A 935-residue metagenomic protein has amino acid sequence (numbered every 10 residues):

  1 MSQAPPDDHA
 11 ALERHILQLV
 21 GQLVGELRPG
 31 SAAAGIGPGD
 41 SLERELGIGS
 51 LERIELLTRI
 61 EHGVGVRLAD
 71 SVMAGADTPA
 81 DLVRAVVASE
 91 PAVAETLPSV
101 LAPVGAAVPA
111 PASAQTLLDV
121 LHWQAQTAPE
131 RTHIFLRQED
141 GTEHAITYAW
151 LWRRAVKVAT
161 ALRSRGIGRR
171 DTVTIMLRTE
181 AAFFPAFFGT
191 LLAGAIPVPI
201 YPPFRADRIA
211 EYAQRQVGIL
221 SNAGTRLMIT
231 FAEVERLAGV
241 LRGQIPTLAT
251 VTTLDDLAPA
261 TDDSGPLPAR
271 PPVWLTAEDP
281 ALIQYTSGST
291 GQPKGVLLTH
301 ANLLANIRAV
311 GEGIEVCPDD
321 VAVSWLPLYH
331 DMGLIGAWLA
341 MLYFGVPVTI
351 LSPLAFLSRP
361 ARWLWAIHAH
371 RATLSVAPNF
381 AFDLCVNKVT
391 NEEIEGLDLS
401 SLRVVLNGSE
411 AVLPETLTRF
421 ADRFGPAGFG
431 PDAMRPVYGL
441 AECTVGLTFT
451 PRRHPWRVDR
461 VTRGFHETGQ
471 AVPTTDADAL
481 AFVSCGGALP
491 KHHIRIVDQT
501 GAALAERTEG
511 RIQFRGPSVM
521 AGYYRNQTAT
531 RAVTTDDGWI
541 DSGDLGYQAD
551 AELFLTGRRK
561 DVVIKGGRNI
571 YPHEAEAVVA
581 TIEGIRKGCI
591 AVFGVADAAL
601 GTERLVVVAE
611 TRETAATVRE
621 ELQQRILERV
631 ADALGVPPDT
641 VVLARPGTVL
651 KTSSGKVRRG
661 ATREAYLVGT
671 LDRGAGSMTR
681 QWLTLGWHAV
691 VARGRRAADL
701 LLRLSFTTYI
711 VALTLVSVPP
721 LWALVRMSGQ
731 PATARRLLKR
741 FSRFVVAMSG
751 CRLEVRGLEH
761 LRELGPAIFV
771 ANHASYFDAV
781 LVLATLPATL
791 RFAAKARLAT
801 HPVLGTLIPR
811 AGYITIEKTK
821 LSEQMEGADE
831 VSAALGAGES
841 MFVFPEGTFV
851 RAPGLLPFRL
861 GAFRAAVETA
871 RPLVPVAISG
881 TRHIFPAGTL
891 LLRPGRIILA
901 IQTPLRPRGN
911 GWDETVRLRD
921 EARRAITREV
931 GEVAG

Functional and structural regions predicted by a protein language model:
M1, L667, A697, L701 (+1 more regions): Non-catalytic C-terminal accessory region of glycerolipid acyltransferases and related lyso-lipid remodeling enzymes
D40, R67-V86, A114, L600 (+2 more regions): AMP-binding/adenylate-forming catalytic domain of the ANL superfamily
V120-I146, A281-I283, T290, G439 (+1 more regions): AMP-dependent adenylate-forming
P129-T132, G265-Y285, G291-Q292, L297 (+2 more regions): Conserved pre-ATP/AMP-binding loop-to-beta segment of ANL
I134-D171, I175-P185, R205-Q214, L298-L304: Conserved AMP-binding/adenylate-forming core of the ANL superfamily
L304-V321, D331-T373, K388-E393: Conserved AMP-binding/adenylation subdomain of ANL enzymes
H368, S375, G516, A521-G522 (+2 more regions): AMP-binding/adenylate-forming catalytic core of the ANL superfamily
R403-V405, V412-E552, K560-V562: Conserved AMP-binding/adenylate-forming
